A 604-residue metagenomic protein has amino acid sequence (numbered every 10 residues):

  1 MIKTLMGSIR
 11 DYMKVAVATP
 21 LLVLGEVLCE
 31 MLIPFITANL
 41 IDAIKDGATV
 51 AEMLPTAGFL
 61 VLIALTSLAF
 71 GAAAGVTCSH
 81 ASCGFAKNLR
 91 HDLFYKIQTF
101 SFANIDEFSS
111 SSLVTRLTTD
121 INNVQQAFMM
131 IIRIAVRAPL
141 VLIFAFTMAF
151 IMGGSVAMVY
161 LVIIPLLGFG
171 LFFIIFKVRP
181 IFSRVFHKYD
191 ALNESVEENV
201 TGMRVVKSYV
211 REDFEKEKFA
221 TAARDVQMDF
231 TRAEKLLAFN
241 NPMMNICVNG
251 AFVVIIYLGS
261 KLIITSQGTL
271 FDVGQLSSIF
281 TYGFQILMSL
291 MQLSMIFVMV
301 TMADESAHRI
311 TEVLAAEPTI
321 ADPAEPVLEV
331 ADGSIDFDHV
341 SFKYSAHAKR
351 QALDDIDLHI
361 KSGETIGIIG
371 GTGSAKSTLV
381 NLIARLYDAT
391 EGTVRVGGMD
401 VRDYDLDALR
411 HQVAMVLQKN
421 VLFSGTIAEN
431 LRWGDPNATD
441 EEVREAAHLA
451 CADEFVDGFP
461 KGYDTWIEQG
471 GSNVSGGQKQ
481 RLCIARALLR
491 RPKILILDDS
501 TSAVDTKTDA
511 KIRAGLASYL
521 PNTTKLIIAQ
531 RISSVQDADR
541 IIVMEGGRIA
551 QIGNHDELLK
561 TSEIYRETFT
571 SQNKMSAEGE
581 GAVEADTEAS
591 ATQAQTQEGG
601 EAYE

Functional and structural regions predicted by a protein language model:
I2, R10, L21, G25 (+7 more regions): Hydrophobic alpha-helical transmembrane segments of ABC transporter permease domains
R10-A73, T77, F150-S155, V253 (+3 more regions): Transmembrane helix-loop-helix hairpins at lipid-water interfaces of multipass membrane proteins, especially the type-1
D11-M13, T99-A103, T119-F128, I132 (+8 more regions): An intracellular "coupling" helix at the cytosolic face of ABC transporter transmembrane type-1 domains
K14-V15, I63-S82, R133-L140, L161-H187 (+4 more regions): Alpha-helical transmembrane segments of multi-pass membrane proteins
L21-L22, C29-D42, I63-S110, V114 (+13 more regions): Juxtamembrane helix-loop junctions of ABC transporter transmembrane domains
D46-G58, M148-V162, L171, R232-R309 (+1 more regions): Helix-loop-helix
L93, I97, V206, I310 (+1 more regions): Helix-loop junctions and hydrophobic alpha-helical segments within the transmembrane domains of large membrane
L328-E604: ABC-type nucleotide-binding domain
